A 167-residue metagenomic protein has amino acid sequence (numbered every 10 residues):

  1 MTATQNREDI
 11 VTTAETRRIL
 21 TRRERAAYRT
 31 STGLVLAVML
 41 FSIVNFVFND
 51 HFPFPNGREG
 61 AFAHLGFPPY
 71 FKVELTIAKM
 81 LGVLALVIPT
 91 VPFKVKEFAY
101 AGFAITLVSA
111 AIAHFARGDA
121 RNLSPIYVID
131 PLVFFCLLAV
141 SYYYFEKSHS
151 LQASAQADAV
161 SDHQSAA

Functional and structural regions predicted by a protein language model:
T2-A167: Membrane-interface extramembranous regions
